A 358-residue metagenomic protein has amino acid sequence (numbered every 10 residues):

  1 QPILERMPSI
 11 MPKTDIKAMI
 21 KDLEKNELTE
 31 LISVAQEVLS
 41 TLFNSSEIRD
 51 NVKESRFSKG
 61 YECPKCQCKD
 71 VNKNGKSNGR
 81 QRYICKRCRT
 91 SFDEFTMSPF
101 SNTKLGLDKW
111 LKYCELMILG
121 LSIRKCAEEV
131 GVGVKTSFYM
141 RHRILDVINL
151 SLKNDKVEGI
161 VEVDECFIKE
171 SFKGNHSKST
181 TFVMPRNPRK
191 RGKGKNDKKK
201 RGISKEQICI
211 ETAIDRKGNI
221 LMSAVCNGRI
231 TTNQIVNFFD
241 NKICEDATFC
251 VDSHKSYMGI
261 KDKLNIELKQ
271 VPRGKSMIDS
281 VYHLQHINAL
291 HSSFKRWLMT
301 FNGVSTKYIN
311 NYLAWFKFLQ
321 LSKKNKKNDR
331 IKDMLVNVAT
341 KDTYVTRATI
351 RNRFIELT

Functional and structural regions predicted by a protein language model:
Q1-T358: Residue-level recognition of single "structural anchor" positions that define or cap local secondary structure
